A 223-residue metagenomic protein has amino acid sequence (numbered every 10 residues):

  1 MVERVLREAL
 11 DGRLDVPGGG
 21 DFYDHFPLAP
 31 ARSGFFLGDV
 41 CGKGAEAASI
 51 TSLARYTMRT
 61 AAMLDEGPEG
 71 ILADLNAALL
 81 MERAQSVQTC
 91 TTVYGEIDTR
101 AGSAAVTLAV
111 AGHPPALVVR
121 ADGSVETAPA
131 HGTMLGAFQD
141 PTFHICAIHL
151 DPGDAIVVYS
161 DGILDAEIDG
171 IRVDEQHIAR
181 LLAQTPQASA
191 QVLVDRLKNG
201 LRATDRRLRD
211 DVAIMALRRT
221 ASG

Functional and structural regions predicted by a protein language model:
M1-A155, R206-G223: … and, occasionally, acidic/histidine-rich disordered N-termini of signaling adaptors
L72-A73, V93, H149-V158, I163-G223: C-terminal catalytic subdomain
